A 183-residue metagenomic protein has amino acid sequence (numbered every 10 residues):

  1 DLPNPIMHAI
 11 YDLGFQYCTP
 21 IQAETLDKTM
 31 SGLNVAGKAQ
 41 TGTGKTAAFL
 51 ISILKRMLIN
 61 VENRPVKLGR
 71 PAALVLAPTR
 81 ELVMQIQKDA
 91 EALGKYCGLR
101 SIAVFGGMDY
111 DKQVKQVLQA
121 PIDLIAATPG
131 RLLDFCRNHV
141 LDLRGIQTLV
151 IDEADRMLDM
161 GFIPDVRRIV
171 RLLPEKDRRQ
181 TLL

Functional and structural regions predicted by a protein language model:
D1-L183: SF2 DExD/H RNA helicase N-terminal ATP-binding lobe
